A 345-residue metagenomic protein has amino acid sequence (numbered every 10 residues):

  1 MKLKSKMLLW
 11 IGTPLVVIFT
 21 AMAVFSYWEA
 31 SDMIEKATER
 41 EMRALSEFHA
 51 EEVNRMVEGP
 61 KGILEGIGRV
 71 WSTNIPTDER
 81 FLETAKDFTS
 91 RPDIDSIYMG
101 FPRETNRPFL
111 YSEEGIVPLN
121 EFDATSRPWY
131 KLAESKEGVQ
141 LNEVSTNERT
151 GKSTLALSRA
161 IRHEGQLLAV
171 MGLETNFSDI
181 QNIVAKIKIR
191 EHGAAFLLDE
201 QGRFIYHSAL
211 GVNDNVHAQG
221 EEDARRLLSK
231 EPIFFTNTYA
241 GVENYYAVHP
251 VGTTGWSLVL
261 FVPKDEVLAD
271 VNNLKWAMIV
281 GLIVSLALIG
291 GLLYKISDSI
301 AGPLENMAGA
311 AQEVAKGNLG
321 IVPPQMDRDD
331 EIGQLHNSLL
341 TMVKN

Functional and structural regions predicted by a protein language model:
M1-D32, K36, V280: Extreme N-terminal signal-anchor transmembrane helix of membrane signaling/transducer proteins, especially in bacteria
L8, V16, L197, S257-V259 (+1 more regions): Cytoplasm-proximal transmembrane signaling helix
L8-L9, S26-M56, S72, P76 (+5 more regions): Juxtamembrane interface helices immediately C-terminal to a transmembrane segment
R40-Q140: Extracytoplasmic/periplasmic sensory segments of membrane signal-transduction proteins
T77-D93, Q166, V170-V212, E221-D223 (+1 more regions): Solvent-exposed, extracytoplasmic
S90, P102, Y111-K186, T236-A240: Extracytoplasmic/periplasmic ligand-binding sensor regions of membrane-associated signaling proteins
Q201, L210-V212, V216-W276: Extracellular/periplasmic juxtamembrane segments that couple receptor/chemosensory ectodomains to their
Y245, S299-K344: HAMP signal relay modules and closely related sensory coiled-coil linkers that couple transmembrane inputs to cytosolic
